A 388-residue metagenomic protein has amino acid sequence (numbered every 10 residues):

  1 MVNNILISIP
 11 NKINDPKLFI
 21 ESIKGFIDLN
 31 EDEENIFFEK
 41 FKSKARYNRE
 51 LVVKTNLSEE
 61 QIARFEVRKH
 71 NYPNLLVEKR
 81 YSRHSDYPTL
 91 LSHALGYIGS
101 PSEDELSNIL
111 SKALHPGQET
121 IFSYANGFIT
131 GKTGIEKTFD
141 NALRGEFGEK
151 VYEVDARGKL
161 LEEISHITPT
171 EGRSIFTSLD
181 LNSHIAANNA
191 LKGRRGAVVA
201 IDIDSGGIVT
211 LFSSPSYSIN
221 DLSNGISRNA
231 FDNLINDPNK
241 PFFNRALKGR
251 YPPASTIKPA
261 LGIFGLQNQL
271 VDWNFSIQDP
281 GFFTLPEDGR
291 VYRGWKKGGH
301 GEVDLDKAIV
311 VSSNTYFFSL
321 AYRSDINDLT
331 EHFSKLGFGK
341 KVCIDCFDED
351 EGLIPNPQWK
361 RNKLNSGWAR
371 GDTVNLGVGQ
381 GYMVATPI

Functional and structural regions predicted by a protein language model:
M1-L160, T168, R195-A197, I203 (+3 more regions): Membrane-proximal periplasmic segments of bacterial cell-envelope enzymes, especially penicillin-binding proteins
N3-I13, I23-K24, Y47-T55, R80 (+7 more regions): Second-shell loop/turn segments in exported
N4, K17-G25, T55, A63-V67 (+18 more regions): Solvent-exposed, polar/charged alpha-helical surfaces in well-ordered, non-transmembrane soluble domains, broadly
I9, S22-N30, R68-L75, Y97-P101 (+13 more regions): Structured segments of extracytoplasmic/periplasmic soluble domains in secreted or envelope-associated proteins
L76, S174, A197, N274-S276: Residues at or immediately flanking beta-strands
Y87-T89, G193, H300, R370: A generic fold-level signal
V154-H166, D204-T256, A260-I388: Beta-lactam-recognizing serine transpeptidase/beta-lactamase-like catalytic domain environment
L161-G207: A conserved hydrophobic secondary-structure block that centers on an alpha-helix together with its immediately flanking
